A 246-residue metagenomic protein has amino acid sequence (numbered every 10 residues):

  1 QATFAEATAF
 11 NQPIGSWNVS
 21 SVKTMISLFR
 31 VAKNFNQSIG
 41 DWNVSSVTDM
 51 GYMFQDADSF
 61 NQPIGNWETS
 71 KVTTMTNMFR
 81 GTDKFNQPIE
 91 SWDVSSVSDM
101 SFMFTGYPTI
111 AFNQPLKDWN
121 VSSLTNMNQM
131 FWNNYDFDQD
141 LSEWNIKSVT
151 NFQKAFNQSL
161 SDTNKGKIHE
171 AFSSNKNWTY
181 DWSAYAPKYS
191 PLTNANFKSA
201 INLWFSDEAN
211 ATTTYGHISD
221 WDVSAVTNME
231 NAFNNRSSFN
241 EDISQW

Functional and structural regions predicted by a protein language model:
Q1-W246: Negatively charged
